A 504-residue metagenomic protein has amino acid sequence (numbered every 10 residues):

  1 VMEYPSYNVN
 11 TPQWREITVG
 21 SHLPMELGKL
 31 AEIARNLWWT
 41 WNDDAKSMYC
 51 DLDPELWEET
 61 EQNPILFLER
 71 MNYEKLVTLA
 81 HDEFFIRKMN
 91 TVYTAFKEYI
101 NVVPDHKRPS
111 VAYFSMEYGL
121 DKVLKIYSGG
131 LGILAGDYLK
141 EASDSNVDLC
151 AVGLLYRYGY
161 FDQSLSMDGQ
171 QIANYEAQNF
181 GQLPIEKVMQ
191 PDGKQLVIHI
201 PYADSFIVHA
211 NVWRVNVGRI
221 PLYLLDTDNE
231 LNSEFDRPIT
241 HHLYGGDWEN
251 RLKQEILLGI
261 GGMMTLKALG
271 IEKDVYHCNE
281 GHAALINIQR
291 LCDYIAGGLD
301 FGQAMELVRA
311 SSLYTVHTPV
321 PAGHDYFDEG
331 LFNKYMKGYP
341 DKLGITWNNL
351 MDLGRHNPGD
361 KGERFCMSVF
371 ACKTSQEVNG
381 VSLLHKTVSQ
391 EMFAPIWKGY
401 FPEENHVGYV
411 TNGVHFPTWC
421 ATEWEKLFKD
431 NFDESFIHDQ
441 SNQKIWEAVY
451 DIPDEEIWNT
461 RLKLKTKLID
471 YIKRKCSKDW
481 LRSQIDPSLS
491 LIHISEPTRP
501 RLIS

Functional and structural regions predicted by a protein language model:
V1-S495, R499: Catalytic cores of carbohydrate-active enzymes across secretory and cytosolic contexts
